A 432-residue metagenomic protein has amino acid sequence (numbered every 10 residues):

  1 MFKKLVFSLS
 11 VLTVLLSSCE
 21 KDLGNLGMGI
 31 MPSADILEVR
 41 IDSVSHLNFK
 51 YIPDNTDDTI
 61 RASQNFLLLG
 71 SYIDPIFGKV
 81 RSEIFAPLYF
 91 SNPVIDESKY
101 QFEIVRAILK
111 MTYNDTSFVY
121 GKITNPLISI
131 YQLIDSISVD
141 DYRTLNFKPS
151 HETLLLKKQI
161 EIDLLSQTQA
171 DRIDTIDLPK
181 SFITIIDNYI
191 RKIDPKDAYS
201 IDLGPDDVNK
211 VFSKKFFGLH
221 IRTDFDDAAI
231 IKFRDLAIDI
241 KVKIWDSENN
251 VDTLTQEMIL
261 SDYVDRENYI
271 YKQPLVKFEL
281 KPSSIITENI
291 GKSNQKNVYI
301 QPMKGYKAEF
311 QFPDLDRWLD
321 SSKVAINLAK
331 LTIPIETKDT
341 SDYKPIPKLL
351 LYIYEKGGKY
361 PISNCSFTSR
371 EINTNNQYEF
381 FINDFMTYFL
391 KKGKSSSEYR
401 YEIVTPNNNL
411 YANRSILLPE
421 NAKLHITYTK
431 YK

Functional and structural regions predicted by a protein language model:
F2-T13, C19-K432: Secreted, disulfide-rich extracellular signaling modules
